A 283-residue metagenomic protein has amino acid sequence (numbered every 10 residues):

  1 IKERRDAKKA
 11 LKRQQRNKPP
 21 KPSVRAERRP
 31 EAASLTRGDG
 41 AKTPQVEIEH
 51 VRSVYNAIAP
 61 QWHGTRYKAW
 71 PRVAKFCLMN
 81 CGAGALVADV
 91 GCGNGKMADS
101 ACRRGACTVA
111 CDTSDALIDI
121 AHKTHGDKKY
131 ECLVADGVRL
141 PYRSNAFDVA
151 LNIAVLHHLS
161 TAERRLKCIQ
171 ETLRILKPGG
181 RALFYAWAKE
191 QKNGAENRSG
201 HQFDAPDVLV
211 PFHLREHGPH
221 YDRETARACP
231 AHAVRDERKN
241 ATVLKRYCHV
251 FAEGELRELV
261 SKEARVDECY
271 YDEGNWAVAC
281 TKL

Functional and structural regions predicted by a protein language model:
R4-A88, G93-R139, E163, K167-Q170 (+1 more regions): Class I (Rossmann-like) S-adenosyl-L-methionine-dependent methyltransferase catalytic domain, capturing the SAM-binding
V138-A150: A short acidic, Gly/Pro-enriched loop at the edge of an enzyme's catalytic core that lines a small-molecule cofactor
N152-L156: A short beta-strand submotif of the Rossmann-like class I SAM-dependent methyltransferase core that lines
H158-T161: A short His-aromatic
